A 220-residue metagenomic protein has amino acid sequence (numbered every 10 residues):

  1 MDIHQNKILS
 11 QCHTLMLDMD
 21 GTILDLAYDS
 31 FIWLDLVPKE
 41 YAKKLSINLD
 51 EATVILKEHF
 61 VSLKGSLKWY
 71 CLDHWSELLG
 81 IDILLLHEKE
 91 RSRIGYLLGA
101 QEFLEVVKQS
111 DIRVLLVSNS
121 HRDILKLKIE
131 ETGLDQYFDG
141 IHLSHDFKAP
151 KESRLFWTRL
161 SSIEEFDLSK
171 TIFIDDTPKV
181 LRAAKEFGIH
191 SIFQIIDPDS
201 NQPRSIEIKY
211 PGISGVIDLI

Functional and structural regions predicted by a protein language model:
M1-L15, E105, H121-R122, K126-I220: Asp-based, Mg2+/Mn2+-dependent phosphohydrolase catalytic module
K7-E102, H121-D123: N-terminal helical cap/lid subdomain that shapes the substrate entry/recognition surface in HAD-like hydrolases
I47, I81, I112, F166 (+1 more regions): Short glycine/serine/threonine/alanine-rich loop segments
K68, S110, T177: Flexible coil/turn residues that form the inter-helical turn or adjacent wing/linker of helix-turn-helix
G99-D111: Catalytic-core regions built around general acid/base machinery
D111-L115, L168-T171: Short active-site oxyanion
